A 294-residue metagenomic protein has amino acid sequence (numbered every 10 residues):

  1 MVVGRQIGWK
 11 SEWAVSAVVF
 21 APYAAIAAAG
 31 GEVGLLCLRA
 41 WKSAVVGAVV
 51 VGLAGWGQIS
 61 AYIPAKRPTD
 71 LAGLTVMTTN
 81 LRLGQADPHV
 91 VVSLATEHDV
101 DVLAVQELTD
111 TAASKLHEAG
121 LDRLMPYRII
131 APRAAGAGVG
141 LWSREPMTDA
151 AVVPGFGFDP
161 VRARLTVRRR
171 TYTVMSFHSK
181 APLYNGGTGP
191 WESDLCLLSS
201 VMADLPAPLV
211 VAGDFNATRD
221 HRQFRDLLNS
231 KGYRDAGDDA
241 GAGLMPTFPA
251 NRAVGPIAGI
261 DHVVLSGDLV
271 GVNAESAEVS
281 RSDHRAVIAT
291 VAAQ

Functional and structural regions predicted by a protein language model:
M1-L35: Membrane-embedded alpha-helical segments of integral membrane proteins
V3-G4, I63-P68, H117, R222: Intrinsically disordered, low-complexity boundary segments flanking structured domains
A21-W56, F156-H178: Glycine/proline-rich, flexible active-site/cofactor-binding loop segments that harbor closely spaced acidic
G31-V33, A44-V45, A61-P64, P190-E192 (+2 more regions): Short, charged/polar low-complexity linear motifs in solvent-exposed/disordered segments
C37, A44-H98, S114: N-terminal signal-anchor transmembrane helix
A72, V76, R82-T96, A104-Q294: Soluble catalytic domains of enzymes that build or remodel membrane lipids, polysaccharides, and related
D101: Short acidic/polar active-site loop segments enriched in Thr and Asp
